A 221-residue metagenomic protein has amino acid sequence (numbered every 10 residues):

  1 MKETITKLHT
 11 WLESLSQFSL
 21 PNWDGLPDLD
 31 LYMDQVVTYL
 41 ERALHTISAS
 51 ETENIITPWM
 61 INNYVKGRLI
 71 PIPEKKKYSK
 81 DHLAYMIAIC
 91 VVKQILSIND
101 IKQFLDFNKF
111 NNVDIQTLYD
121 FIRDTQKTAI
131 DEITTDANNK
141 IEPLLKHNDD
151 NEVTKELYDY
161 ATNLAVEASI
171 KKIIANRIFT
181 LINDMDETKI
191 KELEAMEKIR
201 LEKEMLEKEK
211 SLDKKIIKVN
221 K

Functional and structural regions predicted by a protein language model:
M1-K2, R200: Intrinsically disordered, serine/threonine/proline
K2-K109: Basic helix-turn-helix/winged-helix DNA-binding cores and closely related short helical interaction motifs
F107, N111-K221: Intrinsically disordered, low-complexity, charge-dense segments enriched in Lys/Arg and Glu/Asp interspersed
